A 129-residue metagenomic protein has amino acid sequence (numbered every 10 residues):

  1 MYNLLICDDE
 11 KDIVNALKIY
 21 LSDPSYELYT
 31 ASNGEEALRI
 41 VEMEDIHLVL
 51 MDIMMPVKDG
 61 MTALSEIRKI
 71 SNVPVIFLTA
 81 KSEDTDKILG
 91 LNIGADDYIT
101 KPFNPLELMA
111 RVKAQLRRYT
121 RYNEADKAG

Functional and structural regions predicted by a protein language model:
N3, A114-G129: Short, Lys/Arg-enriched segments at the junction into DNA-binding effector domains of transcriptional regulators
D8, D52, T79: Active-site residues of response regulator receiver
K11-Y29, M43: Two-component/phosphorelay signaling modules centered on CheY-like receiver
T30-L48: Acidic, metal-coordinating helix/loop segments flanking the phosphotransfer/catalytic sites of two-component signaling
S32-E36, D59-T62, D86: Acidic catalytic/metal-coordinating carboxylates
R39, K58-N72: Short amphipathic alpha-helix used as the core "switch/output" element in two-component signaling
M55: Receiver (REC) domain active-site loop signature in two-component systems and cognate sites in sensor histidine kinases
